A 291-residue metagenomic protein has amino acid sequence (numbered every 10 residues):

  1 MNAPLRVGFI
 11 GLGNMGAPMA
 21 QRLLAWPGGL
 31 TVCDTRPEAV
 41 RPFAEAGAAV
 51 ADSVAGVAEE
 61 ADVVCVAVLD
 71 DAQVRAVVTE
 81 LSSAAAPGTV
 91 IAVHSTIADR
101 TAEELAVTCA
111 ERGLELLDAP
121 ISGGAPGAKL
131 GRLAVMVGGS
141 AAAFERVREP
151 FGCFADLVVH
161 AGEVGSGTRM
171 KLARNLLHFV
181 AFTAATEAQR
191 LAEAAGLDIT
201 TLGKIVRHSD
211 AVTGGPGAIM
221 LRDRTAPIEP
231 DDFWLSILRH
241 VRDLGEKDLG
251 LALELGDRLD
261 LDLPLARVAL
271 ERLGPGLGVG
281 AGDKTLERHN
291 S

Functional and structural regions predicted by a protein language model:
M1-V66, G88-V90: NAD(P)+-binding Rossmann beta1-loop-alpha1 motif at the extreme N-terminus of oxidoreductases
V7, T96-N175: Rossmann-fold dinucleotide-binding core
L30, V50, E115-L117, V158 (+2 more regions): Hydrophobic beta-strand scaffold residues
V54-E115: Rossmann-fold NAD(P) dinucleotide-binding segment
G167-R258, R272-N290: Helical "substrate-binding/catalytic lid" subdomain of Rossmann-like NAD(P)-dependent dehydrogenases/reductases
